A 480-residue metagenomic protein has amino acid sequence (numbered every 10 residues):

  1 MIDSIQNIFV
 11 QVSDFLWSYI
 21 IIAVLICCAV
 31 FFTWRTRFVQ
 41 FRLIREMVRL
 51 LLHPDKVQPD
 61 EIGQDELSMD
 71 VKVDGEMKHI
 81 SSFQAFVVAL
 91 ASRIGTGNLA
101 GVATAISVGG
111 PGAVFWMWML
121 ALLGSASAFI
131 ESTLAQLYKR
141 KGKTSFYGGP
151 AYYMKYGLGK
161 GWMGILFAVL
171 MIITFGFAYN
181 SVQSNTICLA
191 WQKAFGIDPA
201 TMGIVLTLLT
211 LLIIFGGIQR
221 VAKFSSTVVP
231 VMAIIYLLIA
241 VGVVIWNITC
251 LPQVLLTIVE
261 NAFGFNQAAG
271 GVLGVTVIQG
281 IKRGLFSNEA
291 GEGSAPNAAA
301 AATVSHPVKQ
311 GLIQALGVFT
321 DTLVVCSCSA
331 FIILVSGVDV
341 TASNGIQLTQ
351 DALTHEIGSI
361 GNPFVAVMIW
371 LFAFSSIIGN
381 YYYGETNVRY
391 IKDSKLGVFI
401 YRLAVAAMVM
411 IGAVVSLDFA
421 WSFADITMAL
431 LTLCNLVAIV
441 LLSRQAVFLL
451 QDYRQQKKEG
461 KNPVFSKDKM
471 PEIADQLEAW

Functional and structural regions predicted by a protein language model:
M1-A89, T96, S107-G112, L441-W480: N-terminal alpha-helical transmembrane segments of multi-pass membrane transport and channel/translocase proteins
S4-I5, R35-Q40, G97-V102, G176-I187 (+5 more regions): Transmembrane helix-loop junctions in multi-pass membrane proteins
S13-H53, A105-T144, T320-C326, N362 (+1 more regions): Extracellular loop-to-transmembrane helix junctions
I22-C27, G164-I172, K193-I218, I235 (+2 more regions): Transmembrane alpha-helical segments of multi-pass small-molecule transport proteins
V24-F31, T36-V48, N185-W191, D198-N247 (+2 more regions): Membrane-interface loop-to-helix entry segments
F32, L120-T144, P150-A151, K155-N185 (+2 more regions): Helix-loop-helix module between adjacent transmembrane segments
E61-I106, L134-L137, K143-A151, K155 (+1 more regions): Alpha-helical membrane segments and immediately flanking helix-loop junctions that form or couple to the substrate/ion
F129-K139, K143, I239-T257, F265 (+3 more regions): Extracellular/periplasmic helix-exit of transmembrane alpha-helices
